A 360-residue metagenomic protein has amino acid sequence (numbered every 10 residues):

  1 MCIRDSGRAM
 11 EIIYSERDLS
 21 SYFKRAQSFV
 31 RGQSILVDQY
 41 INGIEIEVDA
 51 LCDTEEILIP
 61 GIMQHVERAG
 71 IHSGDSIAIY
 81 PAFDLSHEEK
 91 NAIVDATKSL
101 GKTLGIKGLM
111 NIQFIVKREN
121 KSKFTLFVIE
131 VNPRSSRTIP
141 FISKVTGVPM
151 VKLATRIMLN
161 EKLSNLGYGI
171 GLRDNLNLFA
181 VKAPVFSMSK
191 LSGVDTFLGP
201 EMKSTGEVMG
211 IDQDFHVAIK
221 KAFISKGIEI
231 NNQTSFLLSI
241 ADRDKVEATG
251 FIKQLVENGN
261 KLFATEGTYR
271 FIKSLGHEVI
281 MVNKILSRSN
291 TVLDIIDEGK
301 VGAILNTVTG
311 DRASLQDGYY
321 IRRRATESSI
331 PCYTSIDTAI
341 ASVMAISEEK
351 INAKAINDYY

Functional and structural regions predicted by a protein language model:
R4, R134, A241-R243, V308-D311: Short glycine-rich anion-binding loops that position phosphate/pyrophosphate groups of nucleotides and phosphorylated
R4-N232: ATP-dependent carboxylate activation and anion-phosphoryl transfer catalytic cores that bind Mg-ATP to form
I224-F236, L255-E257, I295-V301: Glycine-rich phosphate/diphosphate-binding loops that line cofactor/substrate pockets in enzymes
F251-E257, R322, T326: Surface-exposed amphipathic alpha-helices with a cationic face
G259-F271: Short internal beta-strands
N283-K284, V292-Y360: Peripheral docking tails and interdomain loops at the edges of cofactor- or intermediate-handling domains
